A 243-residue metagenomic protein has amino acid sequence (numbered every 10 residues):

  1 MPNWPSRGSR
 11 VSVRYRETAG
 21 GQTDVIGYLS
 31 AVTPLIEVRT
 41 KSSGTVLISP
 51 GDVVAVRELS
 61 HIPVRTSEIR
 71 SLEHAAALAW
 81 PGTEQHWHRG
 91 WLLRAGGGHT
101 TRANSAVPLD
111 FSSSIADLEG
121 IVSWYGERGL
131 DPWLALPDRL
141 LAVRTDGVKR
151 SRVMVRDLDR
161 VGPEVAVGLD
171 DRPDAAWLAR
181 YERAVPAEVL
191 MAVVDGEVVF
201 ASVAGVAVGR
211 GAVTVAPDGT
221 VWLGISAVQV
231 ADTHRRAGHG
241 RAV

Functional and structural regions predicted by a protein language model:
M1-H88, L92-T101: Conserved RNA-binding domains used in RNP assembly and mRNA/RNA metabolism
M1-R10, V56-L59, P63, S71-H74 (+4 more regions): Short amphipathic alpha-helix that is part of the acyltransferase structural core
T33-L35, S151, T220-W222: A generic structural signal for beta-strand entry/edge sites
V46-D52, S105, W222, R236: A short, polar/proline- and glycine-enriched secondary-structure boundary/capping micro-motif
H74-G82, W91-L92, G98-H99, S112-A176 (+1 more regions): Acyl-donor-binding surface of acyltransferase catalytic domains
S114-V122, A227-V243: Conserved acetyl-CoA-binding loop-helix of GNAT-fold acetyltransferases
V189-T233: A conserved beta-strand-loop-helix scaffold within acyl/acetyltransferase catalytic domains
